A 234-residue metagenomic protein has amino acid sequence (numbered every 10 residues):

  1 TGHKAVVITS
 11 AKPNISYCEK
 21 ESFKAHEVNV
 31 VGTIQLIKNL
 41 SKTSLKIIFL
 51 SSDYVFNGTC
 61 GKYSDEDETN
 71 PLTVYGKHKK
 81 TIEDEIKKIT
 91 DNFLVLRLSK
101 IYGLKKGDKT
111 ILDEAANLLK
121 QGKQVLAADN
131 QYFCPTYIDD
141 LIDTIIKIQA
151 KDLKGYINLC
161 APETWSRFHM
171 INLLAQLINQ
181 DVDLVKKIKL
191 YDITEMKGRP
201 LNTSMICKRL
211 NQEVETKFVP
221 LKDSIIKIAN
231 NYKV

Functional and structural regions predicted by a protein language model:
T1-V28: NAD(P)H-binding glycine-rich loop region in Rossmannoid oxidoreductase-like domains and their noncatalytic homologs
I8-S10, I47-D53, N57, L96-L98: SDR active-site strand-loop-helix element
E27-Q35, V55-L96, I101-G103: Catalytic helix-loop patch of NAD(P)-dependent Rossmann-fold dehydrogenases
K42-L45: A short helix->loop->beta-strand "cap" motif at the edges of active sites that frequently abuts
D84-F133, D140, I146: NAD(P)-dependent short-chain dehydrogenase/reductase
K105-K106, Q131-I142, L159-L177, V219 (+1 more regions): Substrate-binding strand-loop-helix patch in Rossmann-like NAD(P)-dependent oxidoreductase/epimerase domains
T144, K151-M196, L201-N202: Mid/C-terminal beta-alpha module of Rossmann-like enzyme folds, strongest in SDR-family dehydrogenases/epimerases
S166-N172, K189-I228, Y232-V234: Conserved C-terminal active-site "lid" loop/helix of NAD(P)H-dependent oxidoreductases that clamps the redox cofactor
